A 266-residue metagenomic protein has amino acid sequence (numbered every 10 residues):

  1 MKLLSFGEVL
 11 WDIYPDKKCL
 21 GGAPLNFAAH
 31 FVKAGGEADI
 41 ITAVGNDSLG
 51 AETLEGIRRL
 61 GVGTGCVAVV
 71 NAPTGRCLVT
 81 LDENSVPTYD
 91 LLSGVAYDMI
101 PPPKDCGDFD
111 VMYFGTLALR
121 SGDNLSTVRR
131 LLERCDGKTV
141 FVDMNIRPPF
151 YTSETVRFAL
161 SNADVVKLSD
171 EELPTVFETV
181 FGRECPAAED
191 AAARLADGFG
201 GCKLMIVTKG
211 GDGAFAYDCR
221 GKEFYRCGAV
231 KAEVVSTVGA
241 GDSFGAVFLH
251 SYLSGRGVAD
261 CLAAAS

Functional and structural regions predicted by a protein language model:
M1-G63, E233-V235: Glycine-rich phosphate/adenosyl-contacting loop at the front of the ribokinase-like
K2-L4, D110-V111, V165, L204: Structural motif
E37-T116: Conserved N-terminal subdomain of the carbohydrate kinase-like
D105, F158-A159, G198: Structural alpha-helical scaffold elements that stabilize or flank donor/cofactor-binding regions in carbohydrate
V111, T116-D190, D212-G213: Conserved beta-alpha-beta core of the PfkB/ribokinase-like small-molecule kinase fold
V180, E184-S266: Conserved phosphate-binding/catalytic region of the ribokinase-like
